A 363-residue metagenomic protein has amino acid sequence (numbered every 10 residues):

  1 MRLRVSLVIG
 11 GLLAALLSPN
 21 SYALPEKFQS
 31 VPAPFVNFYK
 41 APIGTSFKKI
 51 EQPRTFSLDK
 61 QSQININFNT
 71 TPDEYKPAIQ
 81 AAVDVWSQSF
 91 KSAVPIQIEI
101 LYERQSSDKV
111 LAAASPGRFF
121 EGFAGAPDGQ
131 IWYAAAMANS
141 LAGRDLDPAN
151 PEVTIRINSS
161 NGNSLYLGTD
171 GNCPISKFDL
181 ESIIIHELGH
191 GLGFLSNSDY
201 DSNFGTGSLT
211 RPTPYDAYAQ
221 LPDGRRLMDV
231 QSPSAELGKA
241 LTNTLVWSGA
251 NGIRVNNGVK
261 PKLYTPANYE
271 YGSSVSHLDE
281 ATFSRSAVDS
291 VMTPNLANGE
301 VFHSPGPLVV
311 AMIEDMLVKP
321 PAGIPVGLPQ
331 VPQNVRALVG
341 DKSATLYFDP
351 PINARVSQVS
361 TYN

Functional and structural regions predicted by a protein language model:
M1-V8: Bacterial N-terminal signal peptides that target proteins for export
R4, L16-P19, D341, Q358: Intrinsically disordered, low-complexity segments
V8-L16: Bacterial N-terminal signal peptides
L17-S18, Y200, I324, V356: Residue-level recognition of conserved structural "scaffold" positions that shape functional pockets and channels
Y22-I185, G191-G323: Extracellular zinc-dependent metalloprotease catalytic-domain scaffold
G323-S360: Pro/Thr/Ser/Gly-rich low-complexity, intrinsically disordered linker/stalk tracts
